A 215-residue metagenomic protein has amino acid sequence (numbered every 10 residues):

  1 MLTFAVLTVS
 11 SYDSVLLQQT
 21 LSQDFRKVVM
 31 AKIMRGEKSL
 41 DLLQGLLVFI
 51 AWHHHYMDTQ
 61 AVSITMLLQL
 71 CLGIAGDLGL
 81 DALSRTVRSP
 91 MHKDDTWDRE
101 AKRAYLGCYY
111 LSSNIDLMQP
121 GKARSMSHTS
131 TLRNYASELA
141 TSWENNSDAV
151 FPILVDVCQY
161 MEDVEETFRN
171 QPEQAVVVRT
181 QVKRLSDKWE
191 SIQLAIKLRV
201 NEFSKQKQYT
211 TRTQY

Functional and structural regions predicted by a protein language model:
M1-F4, V15-L83, P90-G107, L111-H128 (+1 more regions): Extended, leucine-rich alpha-helical cores of fungal transcription factors
T131-R133: Protein-protein interaction and targeting regions used for scaffolding, dimerization, and localization
